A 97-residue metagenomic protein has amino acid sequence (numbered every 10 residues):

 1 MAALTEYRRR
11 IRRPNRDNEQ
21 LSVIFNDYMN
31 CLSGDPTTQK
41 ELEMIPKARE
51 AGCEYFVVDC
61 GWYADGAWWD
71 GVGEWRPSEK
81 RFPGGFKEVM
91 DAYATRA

Functional and structural regions predicted by a protein language model:
M1-P14: Beta-strand-rich recognition/accessory modules
N15-E19: Flexible hinge/switch segments at interdomain interfaces of large molecular machines
Q20-A97: Aromatic-lined carbohydrate-binding/catalytic grooves of carbohydrate-active enzymes
